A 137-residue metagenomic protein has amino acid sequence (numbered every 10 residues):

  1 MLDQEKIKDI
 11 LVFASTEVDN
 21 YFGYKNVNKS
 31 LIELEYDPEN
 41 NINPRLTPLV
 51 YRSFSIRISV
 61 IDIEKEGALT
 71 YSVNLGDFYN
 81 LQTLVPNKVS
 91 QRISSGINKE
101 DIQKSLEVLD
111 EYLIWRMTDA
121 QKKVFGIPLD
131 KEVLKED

Functional and structural regions predicted by a protein language model:
L2-D3, R57-D137: Intrinsically disordered, low-complexity regulatory regions enriched in serine/threonine/proline and acidic residues
D3-K29: Amphipathic alpha-helical segments
D9, F13, N40, I93 (+1 more regions): Residue-level signal for the start and early helices of compact helical domains
F22-D77: Amphipathic, interaction-prone secondary-structure segments
